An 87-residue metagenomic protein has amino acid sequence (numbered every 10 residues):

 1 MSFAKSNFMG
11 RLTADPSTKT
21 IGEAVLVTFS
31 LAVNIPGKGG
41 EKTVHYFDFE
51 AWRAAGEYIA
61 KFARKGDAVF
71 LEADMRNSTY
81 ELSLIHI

Functional and structural regions predicted by a protein language model:
A4, E23-V25, T43, D67: Residue-level preference for beta-strand/loop junctions
K5-A14, L31, K65-N77: OB-fold and OB-like beta-barrel modules that bind single-stranded nucleic acids
A14-I21, Y80: Short, conserved beta-turn/loop elements at beta-strand boundaries and strand-helix junctions
K19-A32: Short aromatic-glycine-enriched beta-strand elements
P36-G40, L82-S83: Short, cysteine-centered beta-strand-loop-beta hairpins and adjacent loop/turn segments enriched in charged/polar
G39-K61: A beta-strand/beta-hairpin structural motif
I59, S78-E81: Short beta-strand His + acidic residue motifs that chelate non-heme Fe in jelly-roll/DSBH and cupin folds
I85-I87: Conserved small/polar residues in nucleotide/adenosyl-binding loops
